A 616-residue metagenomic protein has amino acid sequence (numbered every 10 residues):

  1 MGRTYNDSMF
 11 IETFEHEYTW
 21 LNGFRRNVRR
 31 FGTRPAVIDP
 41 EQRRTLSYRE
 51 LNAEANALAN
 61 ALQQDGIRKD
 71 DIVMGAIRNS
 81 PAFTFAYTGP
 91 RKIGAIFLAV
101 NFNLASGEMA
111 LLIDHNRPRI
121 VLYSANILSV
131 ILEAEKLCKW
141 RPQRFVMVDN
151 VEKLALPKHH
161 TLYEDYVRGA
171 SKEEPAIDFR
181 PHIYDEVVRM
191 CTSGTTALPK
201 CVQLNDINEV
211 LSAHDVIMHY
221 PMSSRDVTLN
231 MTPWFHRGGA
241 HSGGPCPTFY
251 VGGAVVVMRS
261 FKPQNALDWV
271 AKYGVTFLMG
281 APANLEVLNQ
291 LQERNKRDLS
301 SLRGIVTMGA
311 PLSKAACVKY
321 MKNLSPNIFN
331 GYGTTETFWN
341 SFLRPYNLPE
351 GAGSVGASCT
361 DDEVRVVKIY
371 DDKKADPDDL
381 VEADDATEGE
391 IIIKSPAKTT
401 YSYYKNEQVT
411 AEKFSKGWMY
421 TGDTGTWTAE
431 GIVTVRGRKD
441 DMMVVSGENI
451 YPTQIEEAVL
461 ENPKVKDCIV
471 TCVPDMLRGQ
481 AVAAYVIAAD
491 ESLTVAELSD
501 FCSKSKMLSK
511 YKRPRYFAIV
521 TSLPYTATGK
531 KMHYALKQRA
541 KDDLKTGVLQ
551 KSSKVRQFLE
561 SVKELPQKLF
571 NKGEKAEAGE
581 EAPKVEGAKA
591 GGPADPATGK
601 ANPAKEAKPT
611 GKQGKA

Functional and structural regions predicted by a protein language model:
T33, M147, E152, R168-C191 (+2 more regions): Conserved pre-ATP/AMP-binding loop-to-beta segment of ANL
T33-S80, T84-T88, A105-A110, D114: Conserved AMP-binding/adenylate-forming core of the ANL superfamily
T45-R49, D178, V187-L211: Conserved AMP-binding A3 loop
L104, A110-L111, V121-Y123, L278 (+6 more regions): AMP-binding/adenylate-forming catalytic core of the ANL superfamily
V148, M507-K531, L549-E564: AMP-binding/adenylate-forming catalytic domain of the ANL superfamily
V167, V275-G280, N289-G351, C359 (+1 more regions): Gly/Ser/Thr-rich phosphate-binding loop
V210-V227, F235-F277, Q290-E293: Conserved AMP-binding/adenylation subdomain of ANL enzymes
D372-E412, I450, L493: Conserved ATP/PPi-binding loop(s) of AMP-dependent carboxylate-activating enzymes
